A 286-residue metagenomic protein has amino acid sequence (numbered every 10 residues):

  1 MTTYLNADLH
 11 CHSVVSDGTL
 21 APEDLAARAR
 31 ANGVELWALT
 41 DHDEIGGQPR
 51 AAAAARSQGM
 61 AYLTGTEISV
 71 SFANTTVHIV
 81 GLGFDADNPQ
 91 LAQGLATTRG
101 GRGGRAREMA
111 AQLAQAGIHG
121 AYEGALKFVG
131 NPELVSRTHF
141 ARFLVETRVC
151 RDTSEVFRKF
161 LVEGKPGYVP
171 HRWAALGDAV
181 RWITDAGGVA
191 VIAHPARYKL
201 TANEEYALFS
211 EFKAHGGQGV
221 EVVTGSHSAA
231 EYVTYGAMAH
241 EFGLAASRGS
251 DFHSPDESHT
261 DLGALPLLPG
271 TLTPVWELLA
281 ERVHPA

Functional and structural regions predicted by a protein language model:
M1-T75, L161-V162, A174-A175, V180-G187 (+1 more regions): An N-terminally biased module of ancient metal coordination in phosphate/nucleic-acid-related enzymes
A54-S210, P266, T271-A286: Extended substrate/RNA-proximal surfaces in nucleic-acid metabolism proteins
G243-G249, S254-A280: C-terminal active-site subregion of NodB/CE4 polysaccharide deacetylases
